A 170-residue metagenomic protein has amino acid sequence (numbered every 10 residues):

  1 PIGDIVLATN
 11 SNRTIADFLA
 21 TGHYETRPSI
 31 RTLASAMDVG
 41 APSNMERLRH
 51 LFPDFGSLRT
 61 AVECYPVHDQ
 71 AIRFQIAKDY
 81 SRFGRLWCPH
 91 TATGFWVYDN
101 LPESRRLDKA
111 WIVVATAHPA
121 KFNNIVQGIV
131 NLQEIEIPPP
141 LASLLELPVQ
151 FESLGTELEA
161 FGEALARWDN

Functional and structural regions predicted by a protein language model:
P1-N170: PLP-dependent amino-acid enzyme catalytic core
